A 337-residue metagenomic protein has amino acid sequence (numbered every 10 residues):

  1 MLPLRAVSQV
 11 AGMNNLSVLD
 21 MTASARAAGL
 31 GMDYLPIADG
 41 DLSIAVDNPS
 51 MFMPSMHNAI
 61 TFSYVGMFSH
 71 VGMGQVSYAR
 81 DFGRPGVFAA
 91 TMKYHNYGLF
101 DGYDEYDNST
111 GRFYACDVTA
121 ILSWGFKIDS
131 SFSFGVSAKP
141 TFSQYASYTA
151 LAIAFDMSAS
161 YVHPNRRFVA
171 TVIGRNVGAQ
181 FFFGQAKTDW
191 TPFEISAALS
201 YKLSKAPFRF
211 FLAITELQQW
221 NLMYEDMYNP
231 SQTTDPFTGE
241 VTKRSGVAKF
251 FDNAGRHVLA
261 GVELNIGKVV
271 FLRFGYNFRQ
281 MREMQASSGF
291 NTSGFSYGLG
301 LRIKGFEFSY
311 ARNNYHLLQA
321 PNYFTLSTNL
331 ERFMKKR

Functional and structural regions predicted by a protein language model:
V7-R337: Subset of outer-membrane beta-barrel
